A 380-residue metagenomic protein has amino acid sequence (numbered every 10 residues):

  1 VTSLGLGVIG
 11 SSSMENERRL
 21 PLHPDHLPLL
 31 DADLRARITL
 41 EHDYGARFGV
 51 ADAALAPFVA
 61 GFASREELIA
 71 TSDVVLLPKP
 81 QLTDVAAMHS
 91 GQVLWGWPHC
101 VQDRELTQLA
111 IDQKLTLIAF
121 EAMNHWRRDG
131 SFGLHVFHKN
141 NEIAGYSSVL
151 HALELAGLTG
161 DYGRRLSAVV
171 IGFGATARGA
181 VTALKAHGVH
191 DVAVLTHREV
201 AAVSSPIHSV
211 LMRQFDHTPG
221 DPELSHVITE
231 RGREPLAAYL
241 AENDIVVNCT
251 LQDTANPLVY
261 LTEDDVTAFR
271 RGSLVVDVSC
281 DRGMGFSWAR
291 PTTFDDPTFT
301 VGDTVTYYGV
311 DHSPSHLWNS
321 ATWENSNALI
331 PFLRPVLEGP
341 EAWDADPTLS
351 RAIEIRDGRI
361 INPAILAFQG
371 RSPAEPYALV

Functional and structural regions predicted by a protein language model:
T2-G5, G10-S13, T83-S167, V310-H312: Glycine/serine-rich phosphate-binding loop and adjoining beta1-alpha1 elements at the start of nucleotide-handling
T2-L109: An N-terminal-biased, well-structured beta-alpha scaffold segment characteristic of Rossmann-like dinucleotide-binding
G10-G45, H151-N248: Glycine-rich phosphate/diphosphate-binding loop of Rossmann-like nucleotide-binding domains
A36, H89-V93, Q113-L115, V189 (+2 more regions): A short helix->loop->beta-strand "cap" motif at the edges of active sites that frequently abuts
A60-R65, I118, H226-R231: Short acidic-hydrophobic, aromatic-tinged amphipathic segments that line or gate anion-handling sites
D73, K79-P80, P98-H99, T250-T254 (+2 more regions): Short glycine-/small-residue-rich Rossmann-like dinucleotide-binding loops
E121-M123, R127-Y162, L274, S279-V380: Adenosine-phosphate binding glycine-rich loop
A201-D303: Rossmann-like adenosine-cofactor binding region
